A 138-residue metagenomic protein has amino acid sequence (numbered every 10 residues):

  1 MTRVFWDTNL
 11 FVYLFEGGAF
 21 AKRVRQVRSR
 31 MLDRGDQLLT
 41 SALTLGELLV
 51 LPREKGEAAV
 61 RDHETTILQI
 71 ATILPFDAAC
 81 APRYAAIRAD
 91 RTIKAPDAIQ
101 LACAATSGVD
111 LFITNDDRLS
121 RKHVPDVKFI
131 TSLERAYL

Functional and structural regions predicted by a protein language model:
M1-T40, P52-H63, D117, I130-L138: Short, well-structured N-terminal submotif of metal-dependent ribonuclease cores
G17-G18, L51, I87, P125: Residue-level signal for well-ordered alpha-helical positions
R34-G35, Q69-I70, D90: Structured helix-beta-strand junction loops
Q37, T72, D126-K128: Conserved beta-strand segments of alpha/beta enzyme cores
T44: Histidine/lysine/aspartate-rich catalytic loop segments that bind and position anionic ligands
E57, R61, Q69-I70, L74: Helix-adjacent hinge/juxtasegments
T72-R121: Active-site neighborhoods of divalent-metal-dependent phosphate/nucleic-acid chemistry enzymes
